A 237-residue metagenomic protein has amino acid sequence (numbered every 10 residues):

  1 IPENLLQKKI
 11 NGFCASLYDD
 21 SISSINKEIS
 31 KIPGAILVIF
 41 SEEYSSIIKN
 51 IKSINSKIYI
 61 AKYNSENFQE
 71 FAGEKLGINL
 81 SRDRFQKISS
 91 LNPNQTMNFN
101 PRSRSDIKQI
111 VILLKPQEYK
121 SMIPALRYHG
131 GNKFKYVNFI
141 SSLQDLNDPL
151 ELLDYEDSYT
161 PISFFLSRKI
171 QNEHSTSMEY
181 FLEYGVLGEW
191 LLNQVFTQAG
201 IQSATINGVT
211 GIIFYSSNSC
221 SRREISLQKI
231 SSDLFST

Functional and structural regions predicted by a protein language model:
I1-T237: Extracytosolic ligand-binding ectodomains
